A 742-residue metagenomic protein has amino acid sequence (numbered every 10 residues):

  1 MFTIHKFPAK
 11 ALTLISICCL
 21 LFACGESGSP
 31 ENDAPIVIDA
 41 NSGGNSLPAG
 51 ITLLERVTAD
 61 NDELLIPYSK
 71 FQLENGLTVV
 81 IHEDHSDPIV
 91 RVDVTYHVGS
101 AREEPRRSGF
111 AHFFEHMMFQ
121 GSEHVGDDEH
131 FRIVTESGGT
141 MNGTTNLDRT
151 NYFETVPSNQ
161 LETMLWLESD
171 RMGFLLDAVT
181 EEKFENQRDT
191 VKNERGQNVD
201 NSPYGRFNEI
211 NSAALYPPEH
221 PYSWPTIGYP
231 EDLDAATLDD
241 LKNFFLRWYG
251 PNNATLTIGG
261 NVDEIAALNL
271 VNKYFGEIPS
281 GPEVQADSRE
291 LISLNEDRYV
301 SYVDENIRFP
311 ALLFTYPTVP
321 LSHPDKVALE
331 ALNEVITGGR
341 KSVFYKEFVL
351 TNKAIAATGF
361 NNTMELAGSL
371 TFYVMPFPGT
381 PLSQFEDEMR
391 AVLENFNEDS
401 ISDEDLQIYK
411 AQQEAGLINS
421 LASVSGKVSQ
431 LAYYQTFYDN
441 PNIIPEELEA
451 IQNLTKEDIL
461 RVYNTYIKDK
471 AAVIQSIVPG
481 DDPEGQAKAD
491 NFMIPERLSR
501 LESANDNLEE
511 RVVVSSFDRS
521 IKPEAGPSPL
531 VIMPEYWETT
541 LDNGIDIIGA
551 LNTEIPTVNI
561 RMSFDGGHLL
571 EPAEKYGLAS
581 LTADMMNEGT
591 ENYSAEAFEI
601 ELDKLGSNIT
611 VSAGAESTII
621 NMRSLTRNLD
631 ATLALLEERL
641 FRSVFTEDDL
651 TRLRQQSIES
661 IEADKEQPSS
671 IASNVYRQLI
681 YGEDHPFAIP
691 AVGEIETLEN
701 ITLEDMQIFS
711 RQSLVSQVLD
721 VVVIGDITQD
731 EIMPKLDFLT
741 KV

Functional and structural regions predicted by a protein language model:
F2-L12: Bacterial N-terminal signal peptides that target proteins for export
T13-C18: Hydrophobic helical h-region of N-terminal Sec-dependent signal peptides in bacterial secretory/periplasmic proteins
C19-A23: C-terminal motif of bacterial Sec signal peptides marking the signal peptidase cleavage site
G25-V80, D263-D304, A311, K346 (+6 more regions): Proteolytic maturation boundary segments
I51-K70, S212-A254, E264, A286-L291 (+9 more regions): Histidine-acidic residue clusters that define the catalytic metal-binding segment of zinc metallopeptidase domains
H82, D87-E103, G109-F113, D127-F174 (+11 more regions): M16 family metallopeptidases and their MPP-like homologs
E181, R188, K242-Y274, A471 (+3 more regions): Non-catalytic, conformational "gating/processing" segments within enzyme and secreted inhibitor domains
